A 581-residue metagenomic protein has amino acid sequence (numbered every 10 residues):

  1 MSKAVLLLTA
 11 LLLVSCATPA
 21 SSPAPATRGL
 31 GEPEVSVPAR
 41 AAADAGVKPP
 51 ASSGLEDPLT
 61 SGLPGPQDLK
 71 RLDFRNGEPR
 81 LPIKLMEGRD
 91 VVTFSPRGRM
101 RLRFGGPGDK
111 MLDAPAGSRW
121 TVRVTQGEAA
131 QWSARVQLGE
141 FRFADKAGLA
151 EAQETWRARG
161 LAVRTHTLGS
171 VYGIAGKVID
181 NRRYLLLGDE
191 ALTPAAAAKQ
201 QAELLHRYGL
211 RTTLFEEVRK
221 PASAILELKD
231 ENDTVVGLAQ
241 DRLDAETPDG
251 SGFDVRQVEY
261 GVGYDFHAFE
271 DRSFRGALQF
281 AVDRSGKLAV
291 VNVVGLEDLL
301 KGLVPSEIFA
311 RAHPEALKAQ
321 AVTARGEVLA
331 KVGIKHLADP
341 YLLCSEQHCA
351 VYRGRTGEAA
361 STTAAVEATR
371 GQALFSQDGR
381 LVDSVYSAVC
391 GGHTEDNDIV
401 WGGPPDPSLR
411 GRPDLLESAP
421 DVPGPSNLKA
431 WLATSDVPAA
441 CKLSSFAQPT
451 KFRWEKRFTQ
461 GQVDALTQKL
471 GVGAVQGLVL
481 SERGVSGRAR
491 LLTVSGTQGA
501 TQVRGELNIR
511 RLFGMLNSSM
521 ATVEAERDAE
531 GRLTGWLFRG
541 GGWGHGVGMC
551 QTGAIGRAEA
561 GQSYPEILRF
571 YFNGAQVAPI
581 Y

Functional and structural regions predicted by a protein language model:
M1-V5: Positively charged n-region of N-terminal signal peptides that target proteins for export
L7-Y581: Conserved, single-site charged/polar hotspot
